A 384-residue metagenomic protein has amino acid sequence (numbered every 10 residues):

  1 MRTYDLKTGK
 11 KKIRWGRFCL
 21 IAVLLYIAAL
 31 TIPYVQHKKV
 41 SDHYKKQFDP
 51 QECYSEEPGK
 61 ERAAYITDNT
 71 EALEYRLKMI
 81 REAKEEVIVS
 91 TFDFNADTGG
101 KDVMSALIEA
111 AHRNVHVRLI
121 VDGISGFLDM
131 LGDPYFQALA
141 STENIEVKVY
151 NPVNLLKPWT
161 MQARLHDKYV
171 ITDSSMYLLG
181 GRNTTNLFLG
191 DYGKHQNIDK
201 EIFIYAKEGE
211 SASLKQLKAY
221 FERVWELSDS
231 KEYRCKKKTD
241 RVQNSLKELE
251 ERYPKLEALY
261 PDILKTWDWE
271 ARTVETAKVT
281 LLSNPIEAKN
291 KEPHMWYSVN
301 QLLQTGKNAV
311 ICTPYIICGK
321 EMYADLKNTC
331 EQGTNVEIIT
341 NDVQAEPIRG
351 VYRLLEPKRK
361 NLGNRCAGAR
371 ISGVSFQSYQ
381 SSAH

Functional and structural regions predicted by a protein language model:
R2-I145, L156-H166, T172-H384: Charged, low-complexity intrinsically disordered terminal segments
K148-Y150: Lumenal/extracellular "mature" regions of secretory-pathway glycan-modifying transferases
